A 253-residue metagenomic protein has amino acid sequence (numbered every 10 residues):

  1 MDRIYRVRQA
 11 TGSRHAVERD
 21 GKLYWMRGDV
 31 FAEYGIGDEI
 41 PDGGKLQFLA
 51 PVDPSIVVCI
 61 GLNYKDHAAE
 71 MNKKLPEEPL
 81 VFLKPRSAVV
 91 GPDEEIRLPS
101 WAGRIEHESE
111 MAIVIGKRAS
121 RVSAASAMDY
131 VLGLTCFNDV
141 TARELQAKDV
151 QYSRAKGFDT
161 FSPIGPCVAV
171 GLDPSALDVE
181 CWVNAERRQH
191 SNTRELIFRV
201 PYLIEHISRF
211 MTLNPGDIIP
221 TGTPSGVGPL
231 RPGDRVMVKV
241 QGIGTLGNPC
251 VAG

Functional and structural regions predicted by a protein language model:
M1-P79, L172-P174, E180, M237-K239: N-terminal non-catalytic cap/leader segment that marks the start of a structured domain
Q47, H67, R143-G253: Catalytic-pocket segment enriched in acidic/His residues
L75-P92, H107, M237-Q241: Structural signature of FAD isoalloxazine-binding scaffolds in flavoprotein oxidoreductases
G91, E106-E108, N214, R231-P232: Residue-level recognition of short, solvent-exposed, well-ordered loop/turn junctions that link secondary-structure
P92-A112: A structural-propensity feature for long, helix-poor, extended segments
E110-V114, T135, E180: Residues embedded in well-ordered beta-strands
S120-L134: N-terminal accessory regions of nucleic-acid-interacting proteins
